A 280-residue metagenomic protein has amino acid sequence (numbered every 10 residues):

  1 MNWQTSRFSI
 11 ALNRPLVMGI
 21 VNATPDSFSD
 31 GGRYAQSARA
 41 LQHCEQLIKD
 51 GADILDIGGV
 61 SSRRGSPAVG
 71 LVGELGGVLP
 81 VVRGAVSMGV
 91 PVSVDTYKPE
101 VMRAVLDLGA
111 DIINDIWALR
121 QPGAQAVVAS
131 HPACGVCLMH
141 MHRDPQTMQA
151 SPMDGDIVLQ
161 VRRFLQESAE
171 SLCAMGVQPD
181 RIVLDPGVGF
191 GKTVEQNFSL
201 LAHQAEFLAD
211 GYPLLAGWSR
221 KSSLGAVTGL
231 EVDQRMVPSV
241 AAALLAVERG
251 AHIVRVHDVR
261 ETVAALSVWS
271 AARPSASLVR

Functional and structural regions predicted by a protein language model:
M1-P15, R280: SAM-dependent methyltransferases
L12, S29-H43, S62-V81, S87-P91 (+5 more regions): Active-site-adjacent loop and "lid" segments of alpha/beta metabolic enzymes
V17-M18, L55: Hydrophobic beta-strand anchors of alpha/beta hydrolase catalytic cores
P25: Catalytic-pocket segment enriched in acidic/His residues
Q42-G58: Catalytic domains of carbohydrate-active enzymes, especially glycoside hydrolases
Q178-R181: Short acidic capping loops at alpha-helix termini that bridge into adjacent secondary structure
